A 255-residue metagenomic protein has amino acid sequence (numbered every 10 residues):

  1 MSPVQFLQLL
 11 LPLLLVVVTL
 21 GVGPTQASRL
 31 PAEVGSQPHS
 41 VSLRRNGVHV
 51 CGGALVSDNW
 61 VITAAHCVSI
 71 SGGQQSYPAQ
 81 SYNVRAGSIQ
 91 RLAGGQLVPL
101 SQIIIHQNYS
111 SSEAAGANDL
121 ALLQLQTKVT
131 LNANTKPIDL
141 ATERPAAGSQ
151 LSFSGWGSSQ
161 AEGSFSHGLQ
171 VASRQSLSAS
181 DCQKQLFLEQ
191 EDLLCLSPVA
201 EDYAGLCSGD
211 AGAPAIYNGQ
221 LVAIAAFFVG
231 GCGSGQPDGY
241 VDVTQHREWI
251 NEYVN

Functional and structural regions predicted by a protein language model:
S2-L20, V56-S69, S173-S176, S208-N255: C-terminal subregion of chymotrypsin/trypsin-like serine protease catalytic domains
G21, H66-S69, G87-L92, Q126-L131 (+6 more regions): Acidic glycine-/aspartate-rich tracts in secreted/extracellular proteins
V22-N46: N-terminal activation segment of mature serine protease catalytic domains
P38-S40, A64, S81, T135 (+7 more regions): Disulfide-stabilized extracellular ectodomain repeats and their linkers
S40-D58, A114-G116, G212, G233: A conserved glycine-rich beta-strand in the N-terminal activation segment of trypsin-fold
L43, V61-A64, V68-Y109, A179-D181: Conserved H-D interstitial segment of serine endopeptidase catalytic domains
V98, L120, L125-Q126, L131-E201 (+1 more regions): Chymotrypsin/trypsin-fold serine protease catalytic domain
